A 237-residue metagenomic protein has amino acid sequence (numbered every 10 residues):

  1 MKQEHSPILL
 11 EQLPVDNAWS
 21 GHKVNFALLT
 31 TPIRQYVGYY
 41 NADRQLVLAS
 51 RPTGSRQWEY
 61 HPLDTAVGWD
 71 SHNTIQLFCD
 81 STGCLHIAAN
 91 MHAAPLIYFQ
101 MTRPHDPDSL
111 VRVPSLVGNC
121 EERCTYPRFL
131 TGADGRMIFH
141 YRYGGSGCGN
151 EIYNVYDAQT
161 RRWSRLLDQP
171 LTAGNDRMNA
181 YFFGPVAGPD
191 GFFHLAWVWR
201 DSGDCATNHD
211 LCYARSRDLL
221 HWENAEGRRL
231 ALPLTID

Functional and structural regions predicted by a protein language model:
M1-D237: Extracellular, repeat-based ectodomains that mediate carbohydrate processing or recognition
